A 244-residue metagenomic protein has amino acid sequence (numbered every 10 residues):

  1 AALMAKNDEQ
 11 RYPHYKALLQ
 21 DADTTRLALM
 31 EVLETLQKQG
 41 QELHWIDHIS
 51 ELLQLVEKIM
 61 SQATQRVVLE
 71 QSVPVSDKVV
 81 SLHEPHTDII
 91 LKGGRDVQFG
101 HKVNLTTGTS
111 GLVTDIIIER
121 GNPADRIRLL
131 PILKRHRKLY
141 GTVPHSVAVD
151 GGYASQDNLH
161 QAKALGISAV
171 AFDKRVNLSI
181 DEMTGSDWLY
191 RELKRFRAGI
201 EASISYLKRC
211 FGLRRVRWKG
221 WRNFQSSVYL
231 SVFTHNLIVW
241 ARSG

Functional and structural regions predicted by a protein language model:
A1-G151, L159-Q161: Polybasic low-complexity intrinsically disordered regions
L52-L53, W188-G244: Basic, amphipathic alpha-helical segments enriched in Lys/Arg and hydrophobic/aromatic residues
E84, S155, S186-D187: Polar helix-capping/helix-linker motif
G108, I132-L139, L165, S203-Y206 (+3 more regions): Generic, well-ordered alpha-helical scaffold segments in large soluble proteins
A148-G152, F172, E201: Short His-Asn-centered micro-motif
A154, V176-N177: Short acidic loop-to-helix transition motifs that present clustered carboxylates
G166-D173: Short hydrophobic/aromatic-enriched beta-strand-loop microsegments
L178-G185: Short, charged, surface-exposed secondary-structure boundary motifs
